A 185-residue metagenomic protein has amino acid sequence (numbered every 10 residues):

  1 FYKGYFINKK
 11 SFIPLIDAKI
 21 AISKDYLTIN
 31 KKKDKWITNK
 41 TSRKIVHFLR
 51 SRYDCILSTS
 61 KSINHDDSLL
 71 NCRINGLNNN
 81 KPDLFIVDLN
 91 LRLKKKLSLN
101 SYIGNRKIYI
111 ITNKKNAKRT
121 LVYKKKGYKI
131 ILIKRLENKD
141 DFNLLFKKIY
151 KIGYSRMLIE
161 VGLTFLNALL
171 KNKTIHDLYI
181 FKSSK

Functional and structural regions predicted by a protein language model:
K3-I7, S11-Y154, T164-N167: Active-site ligand-binding patch in enzyme domains
L170-K185: Flexible, gly/pro- and Lys/Arg-enriched active-site loops
